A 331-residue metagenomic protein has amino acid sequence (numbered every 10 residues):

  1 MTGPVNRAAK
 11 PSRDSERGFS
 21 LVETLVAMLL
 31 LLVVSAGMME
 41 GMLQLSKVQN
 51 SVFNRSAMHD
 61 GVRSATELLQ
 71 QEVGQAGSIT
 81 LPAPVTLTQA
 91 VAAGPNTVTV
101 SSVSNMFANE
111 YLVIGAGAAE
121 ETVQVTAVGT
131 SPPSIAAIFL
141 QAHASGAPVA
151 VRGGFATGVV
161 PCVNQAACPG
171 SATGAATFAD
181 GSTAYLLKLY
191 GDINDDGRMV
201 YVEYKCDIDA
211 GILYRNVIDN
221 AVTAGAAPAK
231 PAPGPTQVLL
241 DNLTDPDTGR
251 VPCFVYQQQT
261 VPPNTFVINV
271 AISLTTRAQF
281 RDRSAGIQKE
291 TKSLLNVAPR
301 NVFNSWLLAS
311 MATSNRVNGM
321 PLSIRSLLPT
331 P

Functional and structural regions predicted by a protein language model:
M1-F19: N-terminal leader/signal peptides at the extreme start of proteins
G3, K47, F53, A57 (+6 more regions): Short linear sequence signals and composition-biased patches located at protein termini or domain-edge surfaces
S20, M28-V52: C-terminal juxtamembrane segment of a hydrophobic transmembrane alpha-helix
K47-Q49, R63-P84, E120-V123, D196: Alpha-helix exit/C-cap motif
G77-Y185: Autoprocessing Asn-cyclization modules and mimics
F107-E110, D180-L189, G211-Y214, I268-A271: Short, hydrophobic/aromatic-rich segments at coil-to-beta transitions
V113-G115, L187-N194, L274-T275: Short beta-strand segments that buttress and anchor functional surface loops
